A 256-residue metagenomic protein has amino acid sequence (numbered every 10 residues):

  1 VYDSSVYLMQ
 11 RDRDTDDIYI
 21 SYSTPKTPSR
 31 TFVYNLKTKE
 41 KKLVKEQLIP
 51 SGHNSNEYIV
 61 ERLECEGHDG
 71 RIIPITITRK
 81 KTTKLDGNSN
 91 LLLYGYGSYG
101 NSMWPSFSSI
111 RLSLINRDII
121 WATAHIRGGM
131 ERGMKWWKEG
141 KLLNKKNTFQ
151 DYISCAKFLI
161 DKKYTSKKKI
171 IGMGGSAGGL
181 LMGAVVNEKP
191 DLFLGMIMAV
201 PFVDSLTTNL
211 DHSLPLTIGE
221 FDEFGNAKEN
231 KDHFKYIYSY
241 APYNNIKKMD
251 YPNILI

Functional and structural regions predicted by a protein language model:
V1-L8, L48-N54: Conserved blade-ending motifs and adjacent loop-strand segments that build the rim/top face of beta-propeller domains
Y2-S21, E61, S108-L112, I246: Conserved beta-propeller blade repeats
D14, P25-K26, D69-I72, G179: Short flexible coil/turn linkers enriched for glycine and charged/polar residues that connect secondary-structure
K26-V33: Structural motif
K37-T38, K45-I171, G175-S176, L210-D211: Cap/lid segment of the alpha/beta-hydrolase catalytic domain
I126-I256: Active-site-proximal cap/loop segments of hydrolase catalytic domains
